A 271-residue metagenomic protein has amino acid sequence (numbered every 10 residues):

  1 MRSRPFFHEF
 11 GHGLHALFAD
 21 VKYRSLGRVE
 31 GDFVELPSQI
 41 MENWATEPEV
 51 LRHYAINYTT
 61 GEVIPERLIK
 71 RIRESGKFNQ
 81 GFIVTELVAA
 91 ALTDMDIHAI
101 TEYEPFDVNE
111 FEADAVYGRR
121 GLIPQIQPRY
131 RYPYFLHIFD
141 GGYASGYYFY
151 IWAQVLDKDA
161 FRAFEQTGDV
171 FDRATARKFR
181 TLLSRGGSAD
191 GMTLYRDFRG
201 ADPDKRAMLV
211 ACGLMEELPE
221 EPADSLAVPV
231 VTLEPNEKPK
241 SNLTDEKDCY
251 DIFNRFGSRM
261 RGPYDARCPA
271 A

Functional and structural regions predicted by a protein language model:
F6-K22, V29-E35, I40-N43, E47 (+1 more regions): C-terminal, non-catalytic "cap/extension" segments appended to globular domains
V228-V231, I252, M260: Short hydrophobic transmembrane-like helices used for membrane targeting/insertion
N236, K240-D245, Y250: Extreme N-termini of proteins with methionine-enriched Sec-type signal peptides or N-terminal signal-anchor
K247-D248, S258, G262: Short, low-complexity intrinsically disordered segments enriched in A/P/G/S/L with frequent Arg, especially at protein
A266-P269: Short, intrinsically disordered C-terminal tails of secreted or membrane-associated proteins
